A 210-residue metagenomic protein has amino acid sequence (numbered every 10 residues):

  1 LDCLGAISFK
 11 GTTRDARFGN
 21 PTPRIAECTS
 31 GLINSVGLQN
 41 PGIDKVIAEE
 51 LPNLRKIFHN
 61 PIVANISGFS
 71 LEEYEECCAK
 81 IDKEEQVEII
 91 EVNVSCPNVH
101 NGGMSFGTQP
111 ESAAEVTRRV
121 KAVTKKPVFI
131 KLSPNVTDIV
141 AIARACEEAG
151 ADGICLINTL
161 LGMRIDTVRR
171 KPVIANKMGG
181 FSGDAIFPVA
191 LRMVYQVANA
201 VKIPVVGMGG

Functional and structural regions predicted by a protein language model:
L1-I62, S67-F69: N-terminal capping/small domains of soluble enzymes
A48, K56-I57, F69-G207: Alpha/beta enzyme core
G210: Glycine-rich phosphate-binding loops at beta-strand->alpha-helix junctions
